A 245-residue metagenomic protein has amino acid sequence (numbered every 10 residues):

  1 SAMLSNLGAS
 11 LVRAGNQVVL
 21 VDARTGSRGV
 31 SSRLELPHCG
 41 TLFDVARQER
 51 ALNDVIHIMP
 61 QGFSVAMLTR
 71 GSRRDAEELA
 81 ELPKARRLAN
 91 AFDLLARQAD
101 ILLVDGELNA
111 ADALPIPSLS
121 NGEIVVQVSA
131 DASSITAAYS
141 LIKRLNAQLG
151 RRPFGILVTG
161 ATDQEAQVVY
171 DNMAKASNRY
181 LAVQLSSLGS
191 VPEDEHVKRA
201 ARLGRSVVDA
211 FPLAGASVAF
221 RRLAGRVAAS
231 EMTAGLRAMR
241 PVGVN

Functional and structural regions predicted by a protein language model:
S1-S5: Glycine-rich phosphate-binding P-loop
N6, S10: Active-site signature of alpha/beta-hydrolase-fold catalytic machinery across serine- and Asp/Cys-nucleophile hydrolases
L11-V19, A23-T69, L188: Phosphate-binding loop that captures ATP/GTP phosphates
L36-G40, R144, N172-A174, V207-V208: Short, hinge-like loop/turn segments at secondary-structure boundaries
M67-I116: Cytosolic-facing regulatory segments adjacent to core modules
A96, I101-G189: Conserved catalytic-core segment of NTP-binding enzymes
R179-V208, F220: Beta-strand-loop-alpha "switch" segments that mediate conformational coupling across diverse proteins
R202-N245: NTP-binding/hydrolysis catalytic cores, primarily Walker-type P-loop NTPases
